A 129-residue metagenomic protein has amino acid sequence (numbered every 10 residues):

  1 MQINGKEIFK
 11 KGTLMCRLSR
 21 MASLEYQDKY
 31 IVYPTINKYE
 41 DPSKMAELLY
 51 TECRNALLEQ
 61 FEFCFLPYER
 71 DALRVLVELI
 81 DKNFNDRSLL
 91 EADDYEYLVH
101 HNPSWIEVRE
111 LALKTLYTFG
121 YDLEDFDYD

Functional and structural regions predicted by a protein language model:
M1-A56: Short terminal alpha-helical segments
N4, K11-L14, I80-D81, P103 (+1 more regions): A general, composition-driven signal for non-globular sequence regions
Y26-Y33, L66-E69, Y128-D129: Hydrophobic transmembrane alpha-helix bundles
Y39, D94-Y97, F126: Short, surface-exposed, charged/polar-biased interaction segments
K44, E59, F119-L123: Generic structural motif recognizing short loop/turn segments at the entrances and edges of beta-strands
A56-K114: Amphipathic protein-protein interaction modules
S88, A92, Y117-Y128: Structured alpha-helical bundle/scaffold domains in large eukaryotic membrane-trafficking regulators
